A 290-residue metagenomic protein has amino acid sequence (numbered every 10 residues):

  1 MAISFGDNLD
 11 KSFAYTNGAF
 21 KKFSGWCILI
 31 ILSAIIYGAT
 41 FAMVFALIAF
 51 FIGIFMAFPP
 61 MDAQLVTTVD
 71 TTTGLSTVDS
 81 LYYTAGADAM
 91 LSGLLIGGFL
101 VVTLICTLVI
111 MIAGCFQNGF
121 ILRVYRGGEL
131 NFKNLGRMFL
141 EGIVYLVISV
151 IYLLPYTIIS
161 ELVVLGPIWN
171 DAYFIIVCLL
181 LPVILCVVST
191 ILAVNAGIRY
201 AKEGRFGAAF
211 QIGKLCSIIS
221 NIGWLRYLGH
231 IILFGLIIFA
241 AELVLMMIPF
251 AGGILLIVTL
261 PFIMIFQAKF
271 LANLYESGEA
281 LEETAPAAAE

Functional and structural regions predicted by a protein language model:
M1-A14, M61-Y83, G278-E290: Low-complexity, intrinsically disordered extramembrane tails and loops of integral membrane proteins
I3-I36, K133-I158, I191-E242, Y275 (+2 more regions): Interfacial aromatic "cap" segments that immediately flank transmembrane helices in multipass membrane proteins
I31-F45, G114: Alpha-helical transmembrane segments of multi-pass membrane proteins
F41-V69, T157-G166: Membrane-helix interface motif
D79-I110, V183, L233-F234: Hydrophobic alpha-helical transmembrane segments
G98-R126, W169-A209, L243-A280: Selective recognition of hydrophobic, aromatic-rich stretches within alpha-helical transmembrane segments of polytopic
T107-E141, Y145-L165: Selected alpha-helical membrane-embedding segments in polytopic membrane proteins
